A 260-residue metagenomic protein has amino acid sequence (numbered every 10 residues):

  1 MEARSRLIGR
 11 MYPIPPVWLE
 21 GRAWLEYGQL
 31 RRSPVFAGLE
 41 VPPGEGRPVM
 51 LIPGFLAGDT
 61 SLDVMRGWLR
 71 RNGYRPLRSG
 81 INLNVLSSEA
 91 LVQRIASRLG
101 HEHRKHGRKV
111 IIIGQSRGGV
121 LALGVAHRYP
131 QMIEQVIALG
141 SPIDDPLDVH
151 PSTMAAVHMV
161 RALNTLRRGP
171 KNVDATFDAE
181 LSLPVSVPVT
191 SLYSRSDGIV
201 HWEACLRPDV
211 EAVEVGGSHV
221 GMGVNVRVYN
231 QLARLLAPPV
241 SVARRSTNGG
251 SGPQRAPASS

Functional and structural regions predicted by a protein language model:
M1-M50, L62, G67, N72 (+3 more regions): Flexible, membrane-associating and regulatory peripheral segments of lipid-active enzymes
A23-R32, P53-L62, P188-I199: Phosphate-binding glycine-rich loops and adjacent basic patches that engage nucleotide phosphates, nucleic-acid
G28, G38-P43, R70-P76, I95-L99 (+1 more regions): Short amphipathic alpha-helical segments, especially helix-boundary/capping motifs
G44-G46, G107, G217, G221: Glycine-centered flexibility motif
P48-T60, V64, R70-N84, S88-S186: Serine-dependent carboxylesterase/thioesterase catalytic core of lipase-like alpha/beta-hydrolase/SGNH enzymes
H127-R128, I133-S260: Helical cap/lid subdomain of alpha/beta-hydrolase-fold lipid enzymes that gates access to the catalytic pocket
